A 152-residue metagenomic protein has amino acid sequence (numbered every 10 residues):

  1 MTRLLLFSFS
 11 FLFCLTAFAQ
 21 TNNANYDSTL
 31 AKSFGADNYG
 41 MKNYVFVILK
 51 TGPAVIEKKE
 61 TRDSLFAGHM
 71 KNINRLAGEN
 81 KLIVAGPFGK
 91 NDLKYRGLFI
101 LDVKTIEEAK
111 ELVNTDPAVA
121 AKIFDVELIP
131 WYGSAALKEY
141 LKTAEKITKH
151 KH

Functional and structural regions predicted by a protein language model:
M1-N22: Bacterial Sec-dependent N-terminal signal peptides
Q20-H152: Conserved, structured core segments of small domains
